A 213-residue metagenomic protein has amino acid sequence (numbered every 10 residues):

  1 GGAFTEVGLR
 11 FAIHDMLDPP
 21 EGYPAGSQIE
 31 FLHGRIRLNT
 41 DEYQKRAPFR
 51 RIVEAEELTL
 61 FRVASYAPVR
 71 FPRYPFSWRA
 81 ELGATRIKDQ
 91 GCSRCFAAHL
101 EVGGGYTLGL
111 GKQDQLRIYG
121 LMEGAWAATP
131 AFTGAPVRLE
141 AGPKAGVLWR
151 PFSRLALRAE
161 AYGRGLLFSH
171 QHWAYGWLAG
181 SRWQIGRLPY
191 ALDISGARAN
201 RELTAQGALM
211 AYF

Functional and structural regions predicted by a protein language model:
G2, D15-G180, A191-E202, Q206: Outer-membrane pore/translocation modules
F4-E6: Long, His/Glu/Asp-enriched segments that create or flank divalent metal/ion-associated functional microenvironments
L9, A179-G186, R201-F213: Outer-membrane beta-barrel "beta-signal"
